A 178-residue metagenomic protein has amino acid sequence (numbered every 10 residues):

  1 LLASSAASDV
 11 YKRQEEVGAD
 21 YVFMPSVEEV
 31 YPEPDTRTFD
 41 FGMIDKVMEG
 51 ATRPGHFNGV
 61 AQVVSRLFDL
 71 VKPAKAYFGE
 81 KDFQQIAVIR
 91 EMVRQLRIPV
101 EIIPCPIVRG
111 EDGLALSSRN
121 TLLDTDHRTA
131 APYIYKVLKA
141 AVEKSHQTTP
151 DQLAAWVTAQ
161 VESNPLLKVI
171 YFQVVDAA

Functional and structural regions predicted by a protein language model:
L1-A7, Y11: Single conserved hydrophobic/aromatic residue that forms the stacking wall/gate of nucleotide- or nucleobase-binding
A6, V17-G18, I98: Short, structured coil segments at secondary-structure junctions
Q14: Conserved, mostly hydrophobic/aromatic
A19-P34: A conserved beta-strand->alpha-helix junction
Y21-F23, F39, Y77, I103: Hydrophobic/aromatic beta-strand patches that form the interior of the parallel beta-sheet core in alpha/beta enzyme
P34-R37, I89: Short secondary-structure transition/capping segments
T36-V47, G113: Active-site loop ensemble at the mouth of alpha/beta enzyme cores that anchors a bound cofactor
V47-A178: Active-site cores that bind ATP or allylic diphosphates and position pyrophosphate for catalysis
